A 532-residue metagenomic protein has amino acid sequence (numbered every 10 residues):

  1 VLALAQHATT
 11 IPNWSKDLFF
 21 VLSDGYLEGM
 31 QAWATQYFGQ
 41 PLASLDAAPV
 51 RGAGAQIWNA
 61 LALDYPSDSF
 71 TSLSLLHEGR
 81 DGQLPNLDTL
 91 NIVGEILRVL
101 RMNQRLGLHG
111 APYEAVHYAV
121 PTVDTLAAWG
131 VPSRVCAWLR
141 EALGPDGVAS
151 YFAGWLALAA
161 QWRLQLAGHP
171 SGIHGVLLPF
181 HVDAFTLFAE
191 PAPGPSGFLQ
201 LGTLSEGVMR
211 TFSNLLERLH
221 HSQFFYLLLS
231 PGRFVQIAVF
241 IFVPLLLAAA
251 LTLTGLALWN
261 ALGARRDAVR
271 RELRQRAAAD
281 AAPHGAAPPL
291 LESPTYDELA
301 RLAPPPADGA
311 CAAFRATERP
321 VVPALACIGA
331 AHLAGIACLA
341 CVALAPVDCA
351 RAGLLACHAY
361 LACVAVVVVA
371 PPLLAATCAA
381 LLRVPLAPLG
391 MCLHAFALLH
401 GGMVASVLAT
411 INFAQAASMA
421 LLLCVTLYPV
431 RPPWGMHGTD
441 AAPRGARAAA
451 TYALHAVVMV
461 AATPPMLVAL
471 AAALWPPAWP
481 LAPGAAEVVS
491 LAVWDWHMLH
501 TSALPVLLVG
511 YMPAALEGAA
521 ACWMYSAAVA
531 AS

Functional and structural regions predicted by a protein language model:
L2-G94: Acidic/histidine-rich catalytic neighborhood of metal-dependent amide-processing enzymes
S15-D17, P112-E114, F224-P231: Acidic/histidine-enriched alpha-helical segments
D17, G29, H117-P121, V235-L247: A broadly tuned preference for mixed-charge, low-complexity surface segments
Y26, P66, E190, P372 (+1 more regions): Short, solvent-exposed coil/turn elements at secondary-structure transition points
A55, P231-F234, A286: Membrane-embedded alpha-helical bundles that form conduits across membranes
P66-H221: Active-site-adjacent substrate-binding region of metalloamidase/peptidase-like peptide-processing proteins
L164, F188-A268, G518-M524, A528: His/Asp/Glu-rich mid-to-C-terminal helical/loop segments that flank catalytic regions of hydrolases
V239-S532: Alpha-helical transmembrane segments of integral membrane proteins
